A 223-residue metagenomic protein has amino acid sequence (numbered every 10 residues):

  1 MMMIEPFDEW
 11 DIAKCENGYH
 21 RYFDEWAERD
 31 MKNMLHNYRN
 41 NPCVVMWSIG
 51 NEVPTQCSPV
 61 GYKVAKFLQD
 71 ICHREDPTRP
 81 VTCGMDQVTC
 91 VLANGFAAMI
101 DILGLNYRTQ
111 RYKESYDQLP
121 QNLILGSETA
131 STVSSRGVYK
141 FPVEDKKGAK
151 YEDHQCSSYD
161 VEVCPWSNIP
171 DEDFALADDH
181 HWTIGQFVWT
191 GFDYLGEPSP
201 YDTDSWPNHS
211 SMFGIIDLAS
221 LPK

Functional and structural regions predicted by a protein language model:
M1-K223: Extended substrate-binding grooves/exosites of carbohydrate-active enzymes
